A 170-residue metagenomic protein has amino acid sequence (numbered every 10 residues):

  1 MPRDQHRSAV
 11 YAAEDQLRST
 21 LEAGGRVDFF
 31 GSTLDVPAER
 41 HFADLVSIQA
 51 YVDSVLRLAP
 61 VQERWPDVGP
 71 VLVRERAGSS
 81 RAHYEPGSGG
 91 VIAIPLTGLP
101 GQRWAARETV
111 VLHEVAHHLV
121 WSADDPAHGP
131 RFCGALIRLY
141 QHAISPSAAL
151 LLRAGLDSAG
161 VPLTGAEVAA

Functional and structural regions predicted by a protein language model:
M1-T109, H118-A170: Active-site-proximal or metal-binding-adjacent scaffold patches in catalytic folds
E114: Walker B catalytic acidic pair
